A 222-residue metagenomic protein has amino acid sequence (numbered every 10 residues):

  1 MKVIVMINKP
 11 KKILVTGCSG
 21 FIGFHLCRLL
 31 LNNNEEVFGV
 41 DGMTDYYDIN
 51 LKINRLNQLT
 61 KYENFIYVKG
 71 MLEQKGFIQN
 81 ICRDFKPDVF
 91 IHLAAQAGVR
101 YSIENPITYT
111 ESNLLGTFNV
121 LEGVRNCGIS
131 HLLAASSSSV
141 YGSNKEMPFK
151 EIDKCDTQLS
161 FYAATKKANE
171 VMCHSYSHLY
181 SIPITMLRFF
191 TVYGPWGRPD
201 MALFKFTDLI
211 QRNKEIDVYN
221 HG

Functional and structural regions predicted by a protein language model:
M1-V192: N-terminal Rossmann-like NAD(P)+-binding domain of SDR-like oxidoreductases, especially those catalyzing
N32, Q211-R212: Residues at helix-coil transition
L93, L209-I210: Conserved catalytic core of Hanks-type protein kinase domains
I103, I210-Q211: Hydrophobic residues in alpha-helical segments
K167, I182-T185, V192-K205, R212-K214 (+1 more regions): Glycine/proline-rich active-site loop of Rossmann-fold NAD(P)-dependent oxidoreductases
